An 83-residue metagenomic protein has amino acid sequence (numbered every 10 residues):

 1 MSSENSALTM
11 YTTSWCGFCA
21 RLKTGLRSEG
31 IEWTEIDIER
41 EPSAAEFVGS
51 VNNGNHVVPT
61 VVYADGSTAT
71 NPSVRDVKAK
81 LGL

Functional and structural regions predicted by a protein language model:
M1-E32: Local sequence-structure signature of Cys/Sec-based thiol-disulfide redox active-site neighborhoods
S3-E4, E46-G49: Short secondary-structure transition/capping segments
I31-A45: Thiol-based oxidoreductase modules, predominantly thioredoxin-like and allied folds used for disulfide exchange
V48-N52, K80-L81: Short amphipathic alpha-helix with an adjacent loop that forms part of the alpha/beta core around
N52-V61: Structural micro-motif
Y63-L83: Non-catalytic, surface beta->alpha helical segment in thiol-disulfide oxidoreductase systems
